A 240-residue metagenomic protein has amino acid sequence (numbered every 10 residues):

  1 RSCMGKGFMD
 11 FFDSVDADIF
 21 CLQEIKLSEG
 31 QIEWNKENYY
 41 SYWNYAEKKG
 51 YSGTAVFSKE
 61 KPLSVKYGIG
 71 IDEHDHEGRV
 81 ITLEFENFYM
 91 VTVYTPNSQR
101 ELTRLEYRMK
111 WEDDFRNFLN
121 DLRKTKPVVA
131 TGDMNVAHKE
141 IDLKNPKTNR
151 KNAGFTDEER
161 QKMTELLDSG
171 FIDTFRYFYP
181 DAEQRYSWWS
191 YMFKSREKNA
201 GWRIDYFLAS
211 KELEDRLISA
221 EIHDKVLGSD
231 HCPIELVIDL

Functional and structural regions predicted by a protein language model:
R1-K36, Y40, A46-S52, H138 (+1 more regions): N-terminal, active-site-proximal structural segment of metallo-dependent hydrolase catalytic domains
C3, E29-Q31, Y51, Q99-L102 (+2 more regions): Short catalytic/ligand-binding loop motif for oxyanion handling, primarily in non-cytosolic enzymes, centered on
D16-I19, Y40, D113-A200, I204: Metal-dependent phosphoesterases centered on the DNase I-like endonuclease/exonuclease/phosphatase
I25, M134, C232: Active-site metal-binding loops of divalent metal-dependent hydrolases
I25-K26, Q31-S98: Structured beta-strand-rich core segments of catalytic domains in phosphoester-bond hydrolases
K49-S64, E183, M192-D215: Conserved beta strand-loop-helix elements of the APE1-like EEP
G70-I71, P96-E112, K147-K151: Surface-exposed cleft-lining segments at the edges of enzyme active sites
E221-L240: Surface polyanion/phosphate-binding segment centered on an Asp-His-Pro turn
